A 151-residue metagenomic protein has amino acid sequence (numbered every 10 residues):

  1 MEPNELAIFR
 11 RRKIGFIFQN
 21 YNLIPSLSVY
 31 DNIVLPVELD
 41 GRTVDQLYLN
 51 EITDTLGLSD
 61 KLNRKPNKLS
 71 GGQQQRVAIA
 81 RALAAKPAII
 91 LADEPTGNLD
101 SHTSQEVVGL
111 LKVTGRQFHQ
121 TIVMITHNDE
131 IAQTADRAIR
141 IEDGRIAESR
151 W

Functional and structural regions predicted by a protein language model:
M1-I141: ABC family nucleotide-binding domain
L47, R150-W151: Short, flexible cytosolic linker that couples an ABC transmembrane/permease module to its adjacent nucleotide-binding
A138-R150: H-loop (His-switch) and adjacent beta-strand-loop-beta switch element of ABC-type ATPase nucleotide-binding domains
